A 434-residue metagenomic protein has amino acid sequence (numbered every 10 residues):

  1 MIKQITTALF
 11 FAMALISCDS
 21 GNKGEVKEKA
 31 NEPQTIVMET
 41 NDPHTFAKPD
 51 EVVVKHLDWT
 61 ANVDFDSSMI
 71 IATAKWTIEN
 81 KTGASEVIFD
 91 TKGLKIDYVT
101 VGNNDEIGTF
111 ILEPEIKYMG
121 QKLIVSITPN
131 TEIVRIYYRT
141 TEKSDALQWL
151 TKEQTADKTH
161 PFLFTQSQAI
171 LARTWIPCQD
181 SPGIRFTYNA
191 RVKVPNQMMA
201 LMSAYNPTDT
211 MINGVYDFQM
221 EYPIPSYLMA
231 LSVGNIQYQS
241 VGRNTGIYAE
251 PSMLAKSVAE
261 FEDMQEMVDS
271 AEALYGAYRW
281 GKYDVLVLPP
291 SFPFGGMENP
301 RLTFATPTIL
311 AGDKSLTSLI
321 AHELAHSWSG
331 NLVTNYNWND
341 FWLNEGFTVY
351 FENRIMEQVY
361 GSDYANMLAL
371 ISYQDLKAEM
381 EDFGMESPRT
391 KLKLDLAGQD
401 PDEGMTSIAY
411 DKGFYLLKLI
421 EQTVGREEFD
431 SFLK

Functional and structural regions predicted by a protein language model:
M1-I5, D19: Positively charged n-region of N-terminal signal peptides that target proteins for export
T7-A14: Bacterial N-terminal signal peptides
C18-I71, N104, A156-F162, P182: N-terminal, polar/Ser/Thr-rich
D19-K27, F218, I247-K434: Hydrophobic alpha-helical and helix-loop surface patches within well-folded domains that function as non-catalytic
V37, V134-N235: Extended, low-hydrophobicity, Ser/Thr/Pro/Gly-biased non-transmembrane segments
T73-L94, I176-D180, T187-P195: Surface-exposed beta-strand/loop patches in extracellular or lumenal glycoproteins
V87, L94-T155: A surface-exposed beta-strand-loop module
I107-P129, F164-R173, F304-L319, E323: Aromatic/His-enriched, Gly/Pro-containing loop or helix-boundary segments that lie immediately adjacent to catalytic
